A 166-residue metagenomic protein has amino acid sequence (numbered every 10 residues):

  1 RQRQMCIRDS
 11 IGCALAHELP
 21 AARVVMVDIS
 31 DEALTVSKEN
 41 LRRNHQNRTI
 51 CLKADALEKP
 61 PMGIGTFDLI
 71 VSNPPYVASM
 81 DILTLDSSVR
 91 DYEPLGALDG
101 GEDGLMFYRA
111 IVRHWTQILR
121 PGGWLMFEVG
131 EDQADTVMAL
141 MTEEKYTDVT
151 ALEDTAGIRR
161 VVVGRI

Functional and structural regions predicted by a protein language model:
R1-T84: Conserved SAM/SAH cofactor-binding pocket of Class I
L15, V89, I111-W115: Class I S-adenosylmethionine-dependent transferase superfamily signal
E18, E93, E128-E131: Acidic-residue sensor for enzyme active/binding pockets
Y76, R165-I166: C-terminal beta-strand of the catalytic ATP-binding
Y76-M106: Mobile active-site "lid"/loop adjacent to the S-adenosyl-L-methionine
E102-R165: Conserved Class I SAM-dependent methyltransferase catalytic core
